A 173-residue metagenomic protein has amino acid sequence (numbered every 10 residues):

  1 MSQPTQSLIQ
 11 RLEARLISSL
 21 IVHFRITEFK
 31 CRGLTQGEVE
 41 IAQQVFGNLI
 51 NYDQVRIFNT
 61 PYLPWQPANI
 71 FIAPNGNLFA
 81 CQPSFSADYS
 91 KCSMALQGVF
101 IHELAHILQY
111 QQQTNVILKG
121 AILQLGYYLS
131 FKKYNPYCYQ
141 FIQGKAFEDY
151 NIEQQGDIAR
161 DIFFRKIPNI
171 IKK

Functional and structural regions predicted by a protein language model:
M1-Q66: A metal-dependent hydrolase signature that marks the N-terminal structural subdomain at the beginning of catalytic folds
I17, V22-H23, G33-V45, I50 (+2 more regions): Metalloprotease/metallohydrolase-associated module, dominated by Zn2+-dependent proteases
N48, I70, F79-I101, G144-E148: Short pre-active-site segment immediately N-terminal to the catalytic Zn-binding motif
Q54, P61-Y62, F100-L104, L108-Y110 (+1 more regions): Catalytic domains that recognize anionic headgroups
R56, G76-C81: Short, aliphatic-rich beta-strand segments
P61, N77, S84, Q113: Short, flexible active-site-adjacent loop segments at beta-strand->alpha-helix junctions, enriched in small/polar
L63-L78: Charged, often glycine-rich, active-site loop that binds/positions anionic groups
E103-L123: Catalytic Zn2+-binding segment of zinc metalloproteases
